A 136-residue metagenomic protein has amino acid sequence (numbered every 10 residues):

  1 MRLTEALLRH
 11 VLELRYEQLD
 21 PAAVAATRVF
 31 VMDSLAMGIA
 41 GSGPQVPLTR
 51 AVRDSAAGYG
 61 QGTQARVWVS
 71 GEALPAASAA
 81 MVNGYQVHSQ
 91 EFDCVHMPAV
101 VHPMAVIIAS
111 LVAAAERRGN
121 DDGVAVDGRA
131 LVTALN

Functional and structural regions predicted by a protein language model:
M1-N136: N-terminal core-entry segment
